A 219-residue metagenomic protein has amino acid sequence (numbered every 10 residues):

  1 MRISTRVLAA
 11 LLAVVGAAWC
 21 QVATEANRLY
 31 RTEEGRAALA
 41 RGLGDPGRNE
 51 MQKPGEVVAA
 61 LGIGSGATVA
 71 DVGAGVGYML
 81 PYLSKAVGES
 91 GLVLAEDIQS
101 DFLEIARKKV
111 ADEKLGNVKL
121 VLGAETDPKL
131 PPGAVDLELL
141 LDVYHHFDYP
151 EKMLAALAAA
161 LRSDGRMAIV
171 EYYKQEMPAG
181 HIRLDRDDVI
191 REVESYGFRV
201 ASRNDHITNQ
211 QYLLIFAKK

Functional and structural regions predicted by a protein language model:
Q21-A70, I105: Class I SAM-dependent transferase core
S65-G66, E89-S90, L161-M167: Short glycine-dipeptide loop
A70, G75-P128: Class I SAM-dependent methyltransferase SAM/SAH-binding core
S84, E151-R166: A short glycine-rich, Lys/Arg-flanked "PGG" loop and its adjoining helix->strand segment in the class I
P128-E138: A short acidic, Gly/Pro-enriched loop at the edge of an enzyme's catalytic core that lines a small-molecule cofactor
D136-P150: A short SAM/SAH-binding and catalytic strip from SAM-dependent methyltransferases
R166-I190: Conserved class I S-adenosyl-L-methionine
H206-K219: Core SAM-dependent methyltransferase catalytic element
